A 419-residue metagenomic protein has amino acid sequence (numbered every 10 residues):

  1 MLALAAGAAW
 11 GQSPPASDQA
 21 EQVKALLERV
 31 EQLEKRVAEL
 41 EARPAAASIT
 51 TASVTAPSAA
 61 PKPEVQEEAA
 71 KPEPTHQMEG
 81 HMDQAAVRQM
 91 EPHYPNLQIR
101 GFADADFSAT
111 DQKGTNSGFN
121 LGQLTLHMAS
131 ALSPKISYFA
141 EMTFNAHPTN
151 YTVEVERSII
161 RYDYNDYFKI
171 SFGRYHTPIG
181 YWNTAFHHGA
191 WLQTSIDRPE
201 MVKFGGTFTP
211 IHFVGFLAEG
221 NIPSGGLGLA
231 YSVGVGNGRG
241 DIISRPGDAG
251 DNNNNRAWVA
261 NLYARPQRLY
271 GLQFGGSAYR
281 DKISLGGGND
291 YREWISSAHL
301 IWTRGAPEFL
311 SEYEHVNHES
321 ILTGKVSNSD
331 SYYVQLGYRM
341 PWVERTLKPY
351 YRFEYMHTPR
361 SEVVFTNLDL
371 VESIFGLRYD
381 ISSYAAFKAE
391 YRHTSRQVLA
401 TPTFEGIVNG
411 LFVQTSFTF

Functional and structural regions predicted by a protein language model:
M1-G7: Bacterial N-terminal signal peptides
W10-D104, F419: N-terminal periplasmic/intermembrane-space "pro-region" immediately following the signal or transit peptide
A20, V30-A45, H127, S137-E141 (+13 more regions): A general secondary-structure boundary signal
A85-D241, N254-V259, Y263-Y270, Y333-R339 (+2 more regions): Outer membrane beta-barrel
H93, G118, T152, F208 (+5 more regions): A generic structural micro-feature
K113, S158-D163, S171-R174, A190-W191 (+1 more regions): Outer-membrane beta-barrel pore domains
K203-G206, G220, P246-G250, A264 (+2 more regions): Short helix-to-loop capping/linker segments positioned immediately adjacent to catalytic or ligand/cofactor-binding
G234-A249, D281-I283: Active-site-proximal beta-alpha loop/turn segments in soluble metabolic enzymes
